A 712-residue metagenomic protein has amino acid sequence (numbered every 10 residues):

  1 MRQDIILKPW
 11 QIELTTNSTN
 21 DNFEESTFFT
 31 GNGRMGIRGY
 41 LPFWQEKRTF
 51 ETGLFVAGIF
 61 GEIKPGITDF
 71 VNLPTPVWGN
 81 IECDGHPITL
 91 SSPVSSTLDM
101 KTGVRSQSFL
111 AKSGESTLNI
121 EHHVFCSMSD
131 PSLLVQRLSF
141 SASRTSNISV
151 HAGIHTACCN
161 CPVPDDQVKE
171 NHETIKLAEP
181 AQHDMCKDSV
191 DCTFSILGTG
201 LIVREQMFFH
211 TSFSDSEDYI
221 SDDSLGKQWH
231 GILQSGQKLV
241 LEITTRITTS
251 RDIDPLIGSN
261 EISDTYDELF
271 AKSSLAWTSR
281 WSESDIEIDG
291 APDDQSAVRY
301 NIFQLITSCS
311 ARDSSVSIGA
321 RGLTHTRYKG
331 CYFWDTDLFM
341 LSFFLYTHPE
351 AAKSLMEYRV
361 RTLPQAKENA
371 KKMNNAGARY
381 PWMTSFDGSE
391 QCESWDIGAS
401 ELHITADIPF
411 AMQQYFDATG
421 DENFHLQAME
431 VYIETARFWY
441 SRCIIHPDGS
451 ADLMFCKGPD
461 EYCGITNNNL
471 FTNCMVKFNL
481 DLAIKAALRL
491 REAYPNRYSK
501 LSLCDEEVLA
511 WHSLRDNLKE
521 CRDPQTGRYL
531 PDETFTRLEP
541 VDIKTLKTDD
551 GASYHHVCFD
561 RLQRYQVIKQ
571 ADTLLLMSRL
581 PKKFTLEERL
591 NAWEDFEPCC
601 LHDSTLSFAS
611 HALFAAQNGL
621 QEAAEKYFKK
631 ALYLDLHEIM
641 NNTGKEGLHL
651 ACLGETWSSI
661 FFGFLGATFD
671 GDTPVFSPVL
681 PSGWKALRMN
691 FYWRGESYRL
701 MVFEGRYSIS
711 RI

Functional and structural regions predicted by a protein language model:
M1-S26, T30-G31, M35-Y40, W44-R327 (+1 more regions): Acidic/polar, glycine-enriched structural segments that form the non-catalytic walls/loops of the carbohydrate-binding
N22-F55, F339, D387-Q391, I445 (+4 more regions): C-terminal capping/lid segments that line or modulate ligand- or cofactor-binding pockets
W78, P87, A291-R299, T336-P381: Carboxylate/His-rich catalytic cores and anion/metal-binding grooves
I288-Q295, A311-D313, Y346-M356, F416-E430 (+4 more regions): Structural helix-adjacent loops and short alpha-helical linkers that scaffold large soluble proteins
Y300-T307, Y358-Q365, V431-R442, F478 (+2 more regions): Alpha-helical scaffold segments in carbohydrate-active enzymes
C309-T324, E350-F410, F416-Q427, Y440-S450 (+2 more regions): Helix-terminus loop motifs that line ligand-binding clefts
T324-Y332, A378-H425, E434-S513, Y707: The feature captures the catalytic groove of carbohydrate-active enzymes
G330-R361, F410, L488, L503-K645: Active-site core of glycosidic bond-cleaving carbohydrate-active enzymes
